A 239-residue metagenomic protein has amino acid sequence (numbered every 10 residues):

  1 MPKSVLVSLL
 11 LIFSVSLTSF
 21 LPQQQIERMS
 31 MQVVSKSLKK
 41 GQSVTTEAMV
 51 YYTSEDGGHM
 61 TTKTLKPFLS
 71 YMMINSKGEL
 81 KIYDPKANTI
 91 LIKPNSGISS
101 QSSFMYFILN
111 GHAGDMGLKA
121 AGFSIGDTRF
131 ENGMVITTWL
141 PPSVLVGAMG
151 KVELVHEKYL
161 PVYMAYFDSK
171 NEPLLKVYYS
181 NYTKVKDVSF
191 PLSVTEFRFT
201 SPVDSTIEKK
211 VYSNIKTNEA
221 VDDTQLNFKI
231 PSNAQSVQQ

Functional and structural regions predicted by a protein language model:
M1-L9: Bacterial N-terminal signal peptides that target proteins for export
S8-S16: Bacterial N-terminal signal peptides
P22-E27, S35, D84-K151, L226-S232 (+1 more regions): Flexible, processing/modification-adjacent segments and terminal tails in exported/periplasmic/extracellular proteins
P22-T89: N-terminal mature ectodomain segment of secretory-pathway/periplasmic proteins
T45, E131-L226: Gly/Pro-enriched, hydrophobic low-complexity segments that function as extracytoplasmic propeptides/linkers
M49-S54, M72-M73, F123-R129, V152-L154 (+1 more regions): Short, exposed beta-strand/loop patches in secreted or surface proteins that constitute
E79, N88-T89, L160, E172 (+2 more regions): Residue-level signal for well-ordered, solvent-exposed loop/turn and beta-edge residues enriched in charged/polar side
